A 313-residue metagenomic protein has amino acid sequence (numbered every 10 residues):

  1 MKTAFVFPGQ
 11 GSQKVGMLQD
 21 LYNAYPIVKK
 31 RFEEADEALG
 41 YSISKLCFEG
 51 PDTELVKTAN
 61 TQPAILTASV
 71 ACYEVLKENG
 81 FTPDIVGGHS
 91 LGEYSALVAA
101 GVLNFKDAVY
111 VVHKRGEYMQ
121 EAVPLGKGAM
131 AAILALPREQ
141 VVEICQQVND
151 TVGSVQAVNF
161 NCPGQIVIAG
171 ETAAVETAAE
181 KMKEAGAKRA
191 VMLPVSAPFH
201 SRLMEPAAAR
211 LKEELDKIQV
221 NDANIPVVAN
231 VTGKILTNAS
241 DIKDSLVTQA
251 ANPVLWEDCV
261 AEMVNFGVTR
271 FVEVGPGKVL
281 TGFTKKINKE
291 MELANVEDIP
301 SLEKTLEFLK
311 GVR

Functional and structural regions predicted by a protein language model:
M1-K2, V220-N230, I235, D244 (+4 more regions): Cys-dependent protein tyrosine phosphatase-like superfamily
M1-V141, R270-P300: FabD-like malonyl-/acyl-CoA
Q10-S12, L39, G101-A251: Alpha/beta catalytic cores of group-transfer enzymes, especially the acyltransferase/condensing modules of polyketide
Y22-N23, Q147-N149, K183-A185, K286-K289 (+1 more regions): Short, solvent-exposed amphipathic alpha-helical segments in soluble enzyme and RNA/protein-processing domains
K77, K183, V264-N265: Non-catalytic positions within long, well-ordered alpha-helices that form the structural scaffold/packing of enzyme
